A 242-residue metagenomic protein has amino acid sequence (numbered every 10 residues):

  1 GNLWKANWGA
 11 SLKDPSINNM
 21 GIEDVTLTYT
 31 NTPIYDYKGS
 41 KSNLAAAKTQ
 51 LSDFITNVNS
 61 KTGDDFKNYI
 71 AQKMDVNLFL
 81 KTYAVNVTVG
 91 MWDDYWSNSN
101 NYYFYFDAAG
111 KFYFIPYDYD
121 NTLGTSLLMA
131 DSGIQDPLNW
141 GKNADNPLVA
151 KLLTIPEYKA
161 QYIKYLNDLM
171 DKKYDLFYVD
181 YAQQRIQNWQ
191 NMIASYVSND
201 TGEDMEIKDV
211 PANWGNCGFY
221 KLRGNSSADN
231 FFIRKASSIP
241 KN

Functional and structural regions predicted by a protein language model:
G1-F54, G124-L128: Surface-exposed loop and adjacent secondary-structure segments within mature catalytic domains
K38-W96, N101-N242: Middle-to-C-terminal accessory/interaction subdomains
